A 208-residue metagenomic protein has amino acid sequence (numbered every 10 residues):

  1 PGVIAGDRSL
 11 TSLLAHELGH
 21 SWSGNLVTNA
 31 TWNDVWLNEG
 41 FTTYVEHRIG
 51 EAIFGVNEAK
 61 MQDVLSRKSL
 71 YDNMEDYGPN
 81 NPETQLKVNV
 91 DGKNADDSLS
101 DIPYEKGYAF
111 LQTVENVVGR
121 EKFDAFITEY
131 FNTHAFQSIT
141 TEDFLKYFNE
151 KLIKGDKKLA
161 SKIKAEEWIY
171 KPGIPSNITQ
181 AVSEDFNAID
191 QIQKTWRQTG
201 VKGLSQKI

Functional and structural regions predicted by a protein language model:
P1-K194: Hydrophobic alpha-helical and helix-loop surface patches within well-folded domains that function as non-catalytic
Q191-I208: Non-catalytic terminal regions of proteins
